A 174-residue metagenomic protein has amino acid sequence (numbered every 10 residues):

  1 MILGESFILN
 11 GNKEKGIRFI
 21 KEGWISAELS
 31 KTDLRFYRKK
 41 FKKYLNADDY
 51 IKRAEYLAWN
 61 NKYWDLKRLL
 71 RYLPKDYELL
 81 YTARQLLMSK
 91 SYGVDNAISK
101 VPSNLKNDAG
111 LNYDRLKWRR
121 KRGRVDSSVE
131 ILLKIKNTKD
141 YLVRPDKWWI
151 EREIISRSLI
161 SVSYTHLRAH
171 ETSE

Functional and structural regions predicted by a protein language model:
M1-I2, N10-K15, E28-R35, F41-I51 (+5 more regions): Generic helix N-cap/helix-start motif at coil->alpha-helix transitions
L9, W59, L86-K90, K121 (+1 more regions): Alpha-helix C-terminal capping/termination sites
N12, K62, R124, S163-Y164: Residues in the short coil linking paired helices within alpha-helical repeat scaffolds
W24-I25, I135-K139: Amphipathic alpha-helical segments of tetratricopeptide repeats
T165-T172: Conserved small/polar residues in nucleotide/adenosyl-binding loops
